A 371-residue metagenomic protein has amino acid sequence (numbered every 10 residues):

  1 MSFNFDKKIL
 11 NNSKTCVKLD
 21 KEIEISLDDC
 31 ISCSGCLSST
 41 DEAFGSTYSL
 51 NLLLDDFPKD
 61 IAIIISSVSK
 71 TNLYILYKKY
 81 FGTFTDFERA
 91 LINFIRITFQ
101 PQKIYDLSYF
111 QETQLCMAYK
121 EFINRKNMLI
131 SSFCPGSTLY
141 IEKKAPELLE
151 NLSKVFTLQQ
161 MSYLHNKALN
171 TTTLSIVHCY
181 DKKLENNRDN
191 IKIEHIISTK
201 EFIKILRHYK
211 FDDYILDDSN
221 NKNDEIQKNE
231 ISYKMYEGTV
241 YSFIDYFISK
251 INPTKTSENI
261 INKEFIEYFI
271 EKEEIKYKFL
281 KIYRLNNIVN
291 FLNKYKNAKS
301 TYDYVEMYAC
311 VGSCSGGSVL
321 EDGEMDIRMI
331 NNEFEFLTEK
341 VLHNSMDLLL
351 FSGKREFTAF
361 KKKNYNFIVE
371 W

Functional and structural regions predicted by a protein language model:
S2-W371: Iron-sulfur-associated redox domains of electron-transfer enzymes in respiratory and anaerobic energy metabolism
